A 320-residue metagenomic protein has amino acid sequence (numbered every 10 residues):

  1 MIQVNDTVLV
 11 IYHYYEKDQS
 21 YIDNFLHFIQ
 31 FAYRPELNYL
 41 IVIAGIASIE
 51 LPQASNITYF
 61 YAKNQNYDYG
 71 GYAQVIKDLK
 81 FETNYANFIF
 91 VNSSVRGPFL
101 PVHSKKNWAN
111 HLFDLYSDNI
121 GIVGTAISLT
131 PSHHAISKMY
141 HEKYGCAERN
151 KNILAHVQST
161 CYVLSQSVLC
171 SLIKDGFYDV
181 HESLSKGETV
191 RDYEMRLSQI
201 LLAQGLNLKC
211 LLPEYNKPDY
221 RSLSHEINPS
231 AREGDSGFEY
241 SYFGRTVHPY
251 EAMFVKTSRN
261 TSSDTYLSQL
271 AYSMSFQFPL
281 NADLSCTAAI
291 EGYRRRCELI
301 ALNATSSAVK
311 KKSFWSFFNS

Functional and structural regions predicted by a protein language model:
M1-S320: ER/Golgi luminal nucleotide-sugar-dependent glycosyltransferases, focusing on the catalytic module
